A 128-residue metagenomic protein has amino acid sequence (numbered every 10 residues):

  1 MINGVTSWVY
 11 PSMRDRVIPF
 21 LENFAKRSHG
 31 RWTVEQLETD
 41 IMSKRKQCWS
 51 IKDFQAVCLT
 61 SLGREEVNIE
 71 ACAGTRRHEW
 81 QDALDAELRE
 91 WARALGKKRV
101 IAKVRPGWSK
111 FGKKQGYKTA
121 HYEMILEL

Functional and structural regions predicted by a protein language model:
M1-W32: Short amphipathic alpha-helix that is part of the acyltransferase structural core
G4, Q47, G116-A120: Short secondary-structure junctions
N23-A25, I51, C58-L59, W91: GNAT-family acyltransferases
K26-K46: Active-site rim helix/loop that mediates acceptor-substrate recognition in acyltransferases
M42-E79: Conserved donor-binding loop and adjoining core beta-sheet/short helix segment in diverse acyl/aminoacyl transferases
R64-K114: Acyl-donor binding region in acyl/amide transferases
K103, K118-L128: Conserved catalytic-core motifs of GNAT/GCN5-like acyltransferases
